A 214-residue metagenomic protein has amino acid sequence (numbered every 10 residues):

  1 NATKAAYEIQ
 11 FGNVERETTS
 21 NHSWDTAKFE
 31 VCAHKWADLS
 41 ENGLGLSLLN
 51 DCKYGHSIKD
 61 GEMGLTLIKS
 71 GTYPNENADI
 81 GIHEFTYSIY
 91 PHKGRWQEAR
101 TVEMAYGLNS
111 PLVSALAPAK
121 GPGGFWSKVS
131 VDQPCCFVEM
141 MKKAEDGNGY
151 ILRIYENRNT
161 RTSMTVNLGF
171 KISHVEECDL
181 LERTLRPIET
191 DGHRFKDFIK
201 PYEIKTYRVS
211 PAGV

Functional and structural regions predicted by a protein language model:
N1-V214: C-terminal (or distal) subdomains of carbohydrate-active enzymes
